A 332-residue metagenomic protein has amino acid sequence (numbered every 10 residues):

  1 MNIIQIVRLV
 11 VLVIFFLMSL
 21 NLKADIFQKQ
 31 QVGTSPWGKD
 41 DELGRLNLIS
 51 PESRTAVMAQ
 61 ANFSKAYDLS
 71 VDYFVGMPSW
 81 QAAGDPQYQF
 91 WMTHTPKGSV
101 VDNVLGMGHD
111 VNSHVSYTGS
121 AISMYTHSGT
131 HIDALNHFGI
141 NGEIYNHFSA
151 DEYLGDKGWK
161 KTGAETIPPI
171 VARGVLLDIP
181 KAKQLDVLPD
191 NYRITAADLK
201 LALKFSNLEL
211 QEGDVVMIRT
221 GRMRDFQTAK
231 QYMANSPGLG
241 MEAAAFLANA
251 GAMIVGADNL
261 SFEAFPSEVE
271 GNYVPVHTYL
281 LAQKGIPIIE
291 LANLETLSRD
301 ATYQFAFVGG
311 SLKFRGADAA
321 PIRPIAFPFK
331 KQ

Functional and structural regions predicted by a protein language model:
M1-V11: Bacterial N-terminal signal peptides that target proteins for export
V10-S19: Bacterial N-terminal signal peptides
A24-Q332: Active-/binding-site microenvironments in catalytic and ligand-binding cores
